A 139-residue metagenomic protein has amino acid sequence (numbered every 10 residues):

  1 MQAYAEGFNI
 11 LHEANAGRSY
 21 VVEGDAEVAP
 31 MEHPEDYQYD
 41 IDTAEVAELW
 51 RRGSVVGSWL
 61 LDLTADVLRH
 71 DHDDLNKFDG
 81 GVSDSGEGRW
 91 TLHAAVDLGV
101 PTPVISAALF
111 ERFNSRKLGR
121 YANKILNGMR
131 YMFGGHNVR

Functional and structural regions predicted by a protein language model:
M1-H136: Helical "substrate-binding/catalytic lid" subdomain of Rossmann-like NAD(P)-dependent dehydrogenases/reductases
R139: Glycine-rich phosphate/ribose-binding loops and adjacent secondary-structure elements that form binding surfaces
